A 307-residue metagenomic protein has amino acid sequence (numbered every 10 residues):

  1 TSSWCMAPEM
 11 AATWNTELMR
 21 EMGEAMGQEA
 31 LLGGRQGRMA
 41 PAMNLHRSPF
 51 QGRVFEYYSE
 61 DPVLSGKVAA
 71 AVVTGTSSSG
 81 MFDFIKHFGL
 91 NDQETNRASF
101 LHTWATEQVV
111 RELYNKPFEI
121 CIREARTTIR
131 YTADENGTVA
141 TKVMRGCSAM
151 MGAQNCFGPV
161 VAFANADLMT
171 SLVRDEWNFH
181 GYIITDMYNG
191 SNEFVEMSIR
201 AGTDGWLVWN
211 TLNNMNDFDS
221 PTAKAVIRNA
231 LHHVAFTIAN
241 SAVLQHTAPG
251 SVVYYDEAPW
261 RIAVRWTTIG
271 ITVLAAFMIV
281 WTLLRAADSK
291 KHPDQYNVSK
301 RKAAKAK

Functional and structural regions predicted by a protein language model:
T1-K307: Glycoside hydrolase catalytic-domain context in secreted enzymes
